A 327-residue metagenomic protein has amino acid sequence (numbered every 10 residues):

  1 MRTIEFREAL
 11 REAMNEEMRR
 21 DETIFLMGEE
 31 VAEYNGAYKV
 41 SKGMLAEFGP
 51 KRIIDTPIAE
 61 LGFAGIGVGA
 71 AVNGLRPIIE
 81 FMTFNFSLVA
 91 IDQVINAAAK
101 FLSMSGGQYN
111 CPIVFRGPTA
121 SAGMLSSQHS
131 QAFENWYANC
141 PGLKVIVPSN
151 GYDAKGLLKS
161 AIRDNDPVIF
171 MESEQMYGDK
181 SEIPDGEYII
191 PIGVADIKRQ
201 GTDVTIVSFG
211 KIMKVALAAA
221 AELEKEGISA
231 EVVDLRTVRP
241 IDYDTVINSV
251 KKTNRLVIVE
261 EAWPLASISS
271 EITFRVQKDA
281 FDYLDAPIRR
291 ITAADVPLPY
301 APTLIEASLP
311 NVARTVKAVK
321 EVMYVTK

Functional and structural regions predicted by a protein language model:
M1-P167, M171, E306-A307: Thiamine diphosphate
V31, Y38-E47, Y109-V114, M124 (+1 more regions): Thiamine diphosphate
